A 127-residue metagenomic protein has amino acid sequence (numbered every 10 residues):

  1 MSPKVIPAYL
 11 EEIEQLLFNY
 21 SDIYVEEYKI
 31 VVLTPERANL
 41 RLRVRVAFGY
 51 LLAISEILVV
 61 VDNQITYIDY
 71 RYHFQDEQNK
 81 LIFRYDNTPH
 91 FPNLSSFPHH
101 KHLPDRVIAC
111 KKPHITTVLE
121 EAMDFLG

Functional and structural regions predicted by a protein language model:
M1-V60, I65: Negatively charged, low-complexity tracts enriched in Asp/Glu with abundant Ser/Thr
P35-L42, N79, F97, C110: Short alpha-helical interface elements
R43-R45, H73, D86, H100-L103 (+1 more regions): Small/flexible residues
L58-V60, Y85-S95: Short, solvent-exposed aromatic-acidic interface loops
V61, I68-R71, F91, H99-H102: General N-terminal targeting signals
I65-P89: Mid-chain, well-packed structural core segment of small domains
N93-G127: Compositionally biased, intrinsically disordered linkers/stalks adjacent to structured regions
